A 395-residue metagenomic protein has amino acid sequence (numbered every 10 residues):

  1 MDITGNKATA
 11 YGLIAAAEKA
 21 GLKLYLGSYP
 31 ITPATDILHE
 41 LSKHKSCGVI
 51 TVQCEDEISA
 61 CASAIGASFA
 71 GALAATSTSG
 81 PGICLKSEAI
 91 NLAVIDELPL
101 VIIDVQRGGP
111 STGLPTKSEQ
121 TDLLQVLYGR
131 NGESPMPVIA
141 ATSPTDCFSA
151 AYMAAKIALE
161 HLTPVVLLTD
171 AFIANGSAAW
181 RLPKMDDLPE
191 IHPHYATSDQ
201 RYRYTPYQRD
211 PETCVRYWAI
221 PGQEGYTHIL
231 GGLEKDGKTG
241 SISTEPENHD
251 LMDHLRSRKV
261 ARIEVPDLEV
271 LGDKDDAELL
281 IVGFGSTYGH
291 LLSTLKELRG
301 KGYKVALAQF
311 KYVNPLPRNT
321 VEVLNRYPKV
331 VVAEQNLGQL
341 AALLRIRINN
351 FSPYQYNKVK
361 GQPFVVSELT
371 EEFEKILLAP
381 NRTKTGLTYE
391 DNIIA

Functional and structural regions predicted by a protein language model:
M1-G129, S134-M136, A140-A141, E368-F373 (+1 more regions): Thiamine diphosphate
M1-Y11, A20, A155, L159-A395: Flexible, low-complexity linker and terminal segments
S28-P30, Q53-D56, I65, T78-G80 (+9 more regions): Active-site proximal loops enriched in glycine and acidic residues that flank catalytic Cys/His/Asp and coordinate
A34, S59, P110-S111, S134 (+4 more regions): Residues in flexible loops and secondary-structure boundaries
T35, C61, I83-S87, F148 (+4 more regions): Loop/helix-junction capping segments adjacent to catalytic residues or to phosphate/diphosphate-binding pockets
T35-I37, K86, S111-T112, S149 (+3 more regions): Short helix/loop capping segments that flank catalytic or ligand/cofactor-binding pockets
A72-A75, I83-C84, A151-L159, V323-L324: Hydrophobic alpha-helical bundle architecture
N91, L98-V105, P110-R203, V215-R216: Functionally critical mobile loop/hinge segments
